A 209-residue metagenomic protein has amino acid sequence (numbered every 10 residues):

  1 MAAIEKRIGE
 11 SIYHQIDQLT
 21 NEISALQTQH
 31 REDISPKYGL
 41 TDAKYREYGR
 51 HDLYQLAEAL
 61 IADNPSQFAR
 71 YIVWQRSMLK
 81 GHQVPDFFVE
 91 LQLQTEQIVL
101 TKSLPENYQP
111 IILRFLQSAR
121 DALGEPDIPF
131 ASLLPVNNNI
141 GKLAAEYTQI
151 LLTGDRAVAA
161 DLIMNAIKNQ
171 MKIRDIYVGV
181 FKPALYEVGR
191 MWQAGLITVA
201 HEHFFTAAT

Functional and structural regions predicted by a protein language model:
M1-L93, T101-I167: Core of compact, soluble alpha-helical bundle domains
L134-P135, R156-A157, I167-T209: Long amphipathic N-terminal alpha/beta scaffold segment
